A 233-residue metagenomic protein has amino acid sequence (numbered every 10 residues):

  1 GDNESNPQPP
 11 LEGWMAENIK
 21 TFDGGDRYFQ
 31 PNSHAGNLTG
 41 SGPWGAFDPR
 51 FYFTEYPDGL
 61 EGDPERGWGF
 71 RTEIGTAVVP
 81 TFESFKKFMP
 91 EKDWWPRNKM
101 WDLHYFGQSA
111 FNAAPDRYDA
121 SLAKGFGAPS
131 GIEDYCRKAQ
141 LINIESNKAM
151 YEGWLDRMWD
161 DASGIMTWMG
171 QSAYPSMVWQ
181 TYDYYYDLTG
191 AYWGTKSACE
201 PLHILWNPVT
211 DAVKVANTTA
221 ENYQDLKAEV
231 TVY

Functional and structural regions predicted by a protein language model:
G1-G42, I142-E145, D156, Y185-T189: Active-site neighborhood of glycoside hydrolase catalytic domains
K20, P57-Q224: Substrate-binding clefts and catalytic carboxylate motifs of secreted carbohydrate-active enzymes
G36-G62: C-terminal cap/loop subdomain of S1 sulfatases and analogous C-terminal strand-loop tails that border
E229-T231: Beta-strand signatures of extracellular beta-sandwich domains
